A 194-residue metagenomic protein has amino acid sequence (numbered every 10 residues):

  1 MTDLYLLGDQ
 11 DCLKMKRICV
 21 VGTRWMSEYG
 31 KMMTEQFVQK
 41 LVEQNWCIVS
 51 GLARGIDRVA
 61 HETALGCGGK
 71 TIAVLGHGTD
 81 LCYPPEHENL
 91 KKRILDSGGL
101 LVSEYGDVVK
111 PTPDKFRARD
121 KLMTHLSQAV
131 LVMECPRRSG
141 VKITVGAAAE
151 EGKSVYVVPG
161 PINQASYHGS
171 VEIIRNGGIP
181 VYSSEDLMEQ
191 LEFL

Functional and structural regions predicted by a protein language model:
M1-L194: Glycine-biased, small-residue-rich flexible motifs in mid-sequence functional cores and linkers
